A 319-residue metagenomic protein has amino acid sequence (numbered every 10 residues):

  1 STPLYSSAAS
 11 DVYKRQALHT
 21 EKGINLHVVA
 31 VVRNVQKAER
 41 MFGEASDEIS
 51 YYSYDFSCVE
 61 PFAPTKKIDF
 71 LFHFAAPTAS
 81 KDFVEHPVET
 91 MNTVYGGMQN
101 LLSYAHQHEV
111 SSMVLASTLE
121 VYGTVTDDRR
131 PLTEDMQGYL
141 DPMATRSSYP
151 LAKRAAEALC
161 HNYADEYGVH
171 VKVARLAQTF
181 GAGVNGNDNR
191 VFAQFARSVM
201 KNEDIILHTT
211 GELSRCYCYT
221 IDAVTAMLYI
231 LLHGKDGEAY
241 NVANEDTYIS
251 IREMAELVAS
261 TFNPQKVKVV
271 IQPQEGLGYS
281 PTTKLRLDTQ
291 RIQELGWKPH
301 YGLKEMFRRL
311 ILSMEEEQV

Functional and structural regions predicted by a protein language model:
S1-A9, Y13: Single conserved hydrophobic/aromatic residue that forms the stacking wall/gate of nucleotide- or nucleobase-binding
D11, V199-V319: C-terminal substrate-binding subdomain of Rossmann-fold SDR/epimerase-dehydratase oxidoreductases
V31, L71-F74, M113-L119, A174-L176: SDR active-site strand-loop-helix element
V31-V35, F56: N-terminal Rossmann-fold cofactor-binding loop
S53-T93, T124: NAD(P)H-binding glycine-rich loop region in Rossmannoid oxidoreductase-like domains and their noncatalytic homologs
Q99-R146: Conserved Rossmann-fold NAD(P)-dependent oxidoreductase catalytic core, especially the SDR/UDP-sugar
V125-E134, A158-C216, T220-L231, I251 (+1 more regions): NAD(P)-dependent short-chain dehydrogenase/reductase
A152-A155: Active-site helix of classical SDR
